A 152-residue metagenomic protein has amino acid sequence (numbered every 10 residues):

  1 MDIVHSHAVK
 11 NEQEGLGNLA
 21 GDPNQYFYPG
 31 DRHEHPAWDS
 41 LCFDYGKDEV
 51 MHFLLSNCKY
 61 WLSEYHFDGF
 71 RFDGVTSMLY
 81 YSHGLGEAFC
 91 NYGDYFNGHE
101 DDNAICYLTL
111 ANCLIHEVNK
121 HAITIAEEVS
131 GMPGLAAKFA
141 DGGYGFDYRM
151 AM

Functional and structural regions predicted by a protein language model:
M1-E100: Substrate-binding/active-site clefts of carbohydrate-active enzymes
Y26-P29, E34-C42, V75-M152: Active-site-proximal helices and loops of the catalytic beta/alpha 8
